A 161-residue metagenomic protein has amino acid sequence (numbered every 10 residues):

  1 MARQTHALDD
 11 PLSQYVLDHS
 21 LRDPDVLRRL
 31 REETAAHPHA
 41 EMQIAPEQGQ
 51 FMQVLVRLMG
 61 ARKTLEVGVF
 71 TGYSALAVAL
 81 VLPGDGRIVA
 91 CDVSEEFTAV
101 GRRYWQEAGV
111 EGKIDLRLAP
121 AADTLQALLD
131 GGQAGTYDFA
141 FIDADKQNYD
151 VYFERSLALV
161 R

Functional and structural regions predicted by a protein language model:
M1-F141, K146-R161: A short alpha-helical cap/connector motif
